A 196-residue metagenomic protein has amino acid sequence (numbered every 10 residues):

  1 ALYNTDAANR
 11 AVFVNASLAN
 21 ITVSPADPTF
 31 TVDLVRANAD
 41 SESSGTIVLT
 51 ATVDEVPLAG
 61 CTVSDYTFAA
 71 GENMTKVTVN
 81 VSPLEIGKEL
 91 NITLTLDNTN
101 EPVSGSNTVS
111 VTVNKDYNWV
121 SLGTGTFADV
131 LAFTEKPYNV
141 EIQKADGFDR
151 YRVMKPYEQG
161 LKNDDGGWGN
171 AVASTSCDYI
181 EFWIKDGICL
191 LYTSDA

Functional and structural regions predicted by a protein language model:
A1-K76, V81-F133: Acidic/polar, low-complexity intrinsically disordered N-terminal segments immediately downstream of a Sec signal
S121-I188: Short helix-loop boundary/capping segments
Y192-A196: Conserved small/polar residues in nucleotide/adenosyl-binding loops
